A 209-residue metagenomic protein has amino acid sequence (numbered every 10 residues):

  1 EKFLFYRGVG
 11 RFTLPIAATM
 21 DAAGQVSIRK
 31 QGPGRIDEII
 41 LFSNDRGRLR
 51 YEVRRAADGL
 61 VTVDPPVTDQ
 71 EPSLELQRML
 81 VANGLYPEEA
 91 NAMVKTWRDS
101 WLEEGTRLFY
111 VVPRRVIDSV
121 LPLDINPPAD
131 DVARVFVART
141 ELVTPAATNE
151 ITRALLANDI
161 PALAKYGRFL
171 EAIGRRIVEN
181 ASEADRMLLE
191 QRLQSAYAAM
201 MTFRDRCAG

Functional and structural regions predicted by a protein language model:
E1-G209: Protease-labile, long low-complexity intrinsically disordered regions enriched in Pro/Ser/Thr
